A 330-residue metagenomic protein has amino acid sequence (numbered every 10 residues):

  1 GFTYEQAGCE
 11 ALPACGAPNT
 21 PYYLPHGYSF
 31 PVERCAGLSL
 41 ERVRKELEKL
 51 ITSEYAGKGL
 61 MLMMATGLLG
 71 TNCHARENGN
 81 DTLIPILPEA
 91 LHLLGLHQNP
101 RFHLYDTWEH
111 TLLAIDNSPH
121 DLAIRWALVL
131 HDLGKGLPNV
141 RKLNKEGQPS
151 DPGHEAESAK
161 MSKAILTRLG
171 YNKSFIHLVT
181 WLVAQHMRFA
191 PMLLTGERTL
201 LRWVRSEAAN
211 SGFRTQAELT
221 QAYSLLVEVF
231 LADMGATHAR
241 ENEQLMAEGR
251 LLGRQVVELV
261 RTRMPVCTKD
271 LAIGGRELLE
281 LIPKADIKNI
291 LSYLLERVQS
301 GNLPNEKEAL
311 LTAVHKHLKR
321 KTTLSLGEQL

Functional and structural regions predicted by a protein language model:
G1-V129, L133-G153, E157-K173, G274 (+4 more regions): Glycine- and charge-enriched loop/helix tracts that form the active or gating conduit in phosphate/cation-handling
Y23-H26, T237-E243, L259: Short acidic/polar alpha-helix capping motifs at helix-coil junctions
G27, L96, L200-R214, I273-L279: Short amphipathic alpha-helical segments and their helix-coil junctions
T66, L169, A232, E280-L281: Residues at alpha-helix termini
E109-Q244: Divalent metal-dependent catalytic cores for phosphoryl transfer on phosphate-bearing substrates
W126, N242, G253-E296: C-terminal accessory/binding modules appended to enzymatic or scaffolding proteins
G136, H186-F189, T237-H238, T262-V266 (+4 more regions): Hydrophobic alpha-helical segments
A217, Q244-A247, L251, A285 (+2 more regions): Alpha-helix boundary/N-cap detector
